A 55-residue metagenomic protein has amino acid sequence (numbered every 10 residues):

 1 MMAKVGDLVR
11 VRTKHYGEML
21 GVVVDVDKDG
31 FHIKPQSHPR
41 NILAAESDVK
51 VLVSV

Functional and structural regions predicted by a protein language model:
K4-V55: Basic/aromatic-rich interaction segments and small domains that mediate binding to polyanionic partners
